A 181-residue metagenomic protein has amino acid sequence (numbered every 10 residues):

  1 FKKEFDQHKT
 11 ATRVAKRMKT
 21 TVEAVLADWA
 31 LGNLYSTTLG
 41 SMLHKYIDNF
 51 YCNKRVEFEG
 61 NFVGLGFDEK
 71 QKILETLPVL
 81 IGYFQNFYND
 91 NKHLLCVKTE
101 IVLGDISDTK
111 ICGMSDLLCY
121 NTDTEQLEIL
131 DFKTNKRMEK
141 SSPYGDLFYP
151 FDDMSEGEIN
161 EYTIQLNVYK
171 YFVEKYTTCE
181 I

Functional and structural regions predicted by a protein language model:
F1-D108, C112: Nuclease catalytic cores
I101-I181: Mg2+/Mn2+-dependent nuclease catalytic core
